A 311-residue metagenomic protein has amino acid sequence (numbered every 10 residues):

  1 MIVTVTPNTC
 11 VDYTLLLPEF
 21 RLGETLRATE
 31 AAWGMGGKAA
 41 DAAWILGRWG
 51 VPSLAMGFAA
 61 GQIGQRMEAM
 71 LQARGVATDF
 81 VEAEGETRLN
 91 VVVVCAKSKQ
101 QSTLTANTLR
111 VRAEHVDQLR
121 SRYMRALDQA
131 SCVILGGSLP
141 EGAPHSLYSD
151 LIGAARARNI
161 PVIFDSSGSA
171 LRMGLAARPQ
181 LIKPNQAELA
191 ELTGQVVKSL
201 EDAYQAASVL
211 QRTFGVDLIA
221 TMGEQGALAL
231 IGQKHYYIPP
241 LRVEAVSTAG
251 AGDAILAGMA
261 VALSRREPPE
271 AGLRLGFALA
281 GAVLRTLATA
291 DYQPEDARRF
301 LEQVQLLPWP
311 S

Functional and structural regions predicted by a protein language model:
M1-M56, G64-R66, P239, P310-S311: Glycine-rich phosphate/adenosyl-contacting loop at the front of the ribokinase-like
I2, V51-S53, T78, V162 (+2 more regions): Hydrophobic anchor at the start of a short beta-strand that flanks the dinucleotide cofactor-binding loop
E24, R48-A130, R299-S311: Conserved N-terminal subdomain of the carbohydrate kinase-like
W44, V91-V93, G226-L230: Short beta-strand scaffold segments in enzyme catalytic cores
G47, R156, S264: Gly/Ala-rich phosphate-binding loop of Rossmann-like dinucleotide-binding domains, activating on the conserved
T103-T105, A130-S138, D165, K183-E191: Short beta-strands and strand-loop turn motifs
H145-K234: Conserved phosphate/ATP/ADP-binding segment of small-molecule kinases
R172, L200-S311: Conserved phosphate-binding/catalytic region of the ribokinase-like
